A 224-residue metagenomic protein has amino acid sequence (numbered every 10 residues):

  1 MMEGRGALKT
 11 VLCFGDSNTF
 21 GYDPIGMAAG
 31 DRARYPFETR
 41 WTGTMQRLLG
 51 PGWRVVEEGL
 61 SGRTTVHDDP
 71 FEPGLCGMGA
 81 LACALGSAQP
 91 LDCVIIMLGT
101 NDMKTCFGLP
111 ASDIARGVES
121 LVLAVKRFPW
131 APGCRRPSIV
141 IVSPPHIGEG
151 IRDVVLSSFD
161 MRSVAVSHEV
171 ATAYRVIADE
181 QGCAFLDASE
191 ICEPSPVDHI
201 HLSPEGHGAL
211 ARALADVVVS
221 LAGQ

Functional and structural regions predicted by a protein language model:
M2-G59, D69-P70, A84-A88, V94 (+1 more regions): Serine-esterase "nucleophile elbow" of acetyl-processing enzymes
E3-A7, P51, L75-Q224: Alpha-helical cap/lid subdomain in secreted, periplasmic, or secretory-pathway luminal O-acyl-processing enzymes
N18, I25, G62, N101 (+1 more regions): Residue-level marker for beta-strand->alpha-helix junctions and adjacent short loops that shape enzyme
G21, R63-T65, E149, S195: Generic structural signal for helix capping and beta-alpha/helix-loop junctions
V56-T64, C192-E193: Short connector loops at secondary-structure junctions
R63-P73: Phosphate/nucleotide-donor binding subsite
